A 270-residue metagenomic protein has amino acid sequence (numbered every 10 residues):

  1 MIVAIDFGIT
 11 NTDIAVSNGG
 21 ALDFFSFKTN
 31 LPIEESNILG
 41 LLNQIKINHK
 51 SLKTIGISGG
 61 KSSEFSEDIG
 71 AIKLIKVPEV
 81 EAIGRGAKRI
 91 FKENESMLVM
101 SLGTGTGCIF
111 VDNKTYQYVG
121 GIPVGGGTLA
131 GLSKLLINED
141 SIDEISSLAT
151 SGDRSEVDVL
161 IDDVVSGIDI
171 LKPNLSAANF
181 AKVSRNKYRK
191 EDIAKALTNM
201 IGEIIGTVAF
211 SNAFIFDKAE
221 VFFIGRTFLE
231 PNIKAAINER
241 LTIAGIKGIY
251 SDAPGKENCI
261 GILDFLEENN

Functional and structural regions predicted by a protein language model:
M1-F24, N94-N113: Gly/Thr-rich phosphate-binding beta-strand-loop-beta motif of the actin/hexokinase/Hsp70
D6, G56-S58, V99-G105, I109 (+3 more regions): Short beta-strand segments
T29, Q44-E79, K114-Y118, E220: Short beta-strand-loop/turn "lid" adjacent to the catalytic site in phosphate-handling enzymes
I55-F65, S211-R240: Glycine-rich phosphate-binding loops at beta-strand->alpha-helix junctions
L74-M100, G105-T115, I260-L266: Conserved phosphate-binding catalytic cores of ATP/NTP-utilizing and phosphoryl-transfer enzymes
G84-I90, L129-S133, S141, T242-N270: Glycine-rich phosphate-binding/hydrolytic loop that grips phosphoryl groups
K114-D169: Glycine-rich phosphate-binding loop plus the immediately following alpha-helix
L171-E220: Adenine-nucleotide phosphate-binding core of ATP-dependent small-molecule kinases
